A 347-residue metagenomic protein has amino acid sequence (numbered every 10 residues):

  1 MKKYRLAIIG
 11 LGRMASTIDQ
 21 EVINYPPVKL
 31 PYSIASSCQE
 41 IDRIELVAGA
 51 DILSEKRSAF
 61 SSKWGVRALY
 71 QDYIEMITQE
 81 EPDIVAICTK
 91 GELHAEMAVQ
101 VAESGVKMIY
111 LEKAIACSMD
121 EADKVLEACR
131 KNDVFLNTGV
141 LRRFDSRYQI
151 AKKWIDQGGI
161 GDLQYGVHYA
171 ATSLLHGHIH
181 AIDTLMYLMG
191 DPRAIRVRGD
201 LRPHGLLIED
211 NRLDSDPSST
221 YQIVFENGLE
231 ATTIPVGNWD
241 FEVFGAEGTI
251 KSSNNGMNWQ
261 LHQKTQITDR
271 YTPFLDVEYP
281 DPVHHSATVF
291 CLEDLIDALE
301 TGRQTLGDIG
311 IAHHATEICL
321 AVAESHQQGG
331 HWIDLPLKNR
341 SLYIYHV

Functional and structural regions predicted by a protein language model:
M1-W64: N-terminal Rossmann-like dinucleotide-binding module
M1-Y4, I8-I9, A50, I84-A86 (+3 more regions): C-terminal helix-rich "cap/oligomerization" subdomain common to oxidoreductases
I8, Y110-L111, L136-T138, T233 (+1 more regions): Hydrophobic residues in well-ordered beta-strands that form the structural core
Y25-P27, R57, A287, C291 (+1 more regions): Stable alpha-helical structural segments in soluble proteins, enriched in small hydrophobic residues
I52-A59, W64-C129: Beta-loop-alpha module in the N-terminal Rossmann-like domain of NAD(P)-dependent dehydrogenases, especially those
I84, Y110, I115-I179: A contiguous active-site-proximal alpha/beta segment in oxidoreductase catalytic domains
D162-E242, G310: Rossmann-like dinucleotide-binding domain that binds NAD(P)(H)
D210-N211, V224-C291, D308, V322 (+2 more regions): NAD(P)-dinucleotide binding in Rossmann-like oxidoreductases
